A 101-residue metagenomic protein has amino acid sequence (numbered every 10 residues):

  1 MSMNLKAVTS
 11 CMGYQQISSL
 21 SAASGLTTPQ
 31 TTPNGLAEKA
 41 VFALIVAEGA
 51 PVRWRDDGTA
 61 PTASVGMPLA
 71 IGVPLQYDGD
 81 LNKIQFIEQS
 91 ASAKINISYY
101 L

Functional and structural regions predicted by a protein language model:
M1-S19, K94-L101: Short, intrinsically disordered N-terminal pre-domain segments
G13-K39: Surface-exposed ligand/attachment interfaces on beta-rich extracellular proteins
S18, A23, V46-E48, A70 (+3 more regions): A structural detector for beta-sheet-dominated domains
P29-A50, R55: Short, contiguous, helix-prone interaction/anchoring segments in small proteins
V41-A43, Y77-A93: Noncatalytic modules at the cell exterior or secretory-pathway interfaces, chiefly beta-strand-rich lectin/adhesion
V46-V65, N96-S98: Short, surface-exposed beta-strand/strand-loop-strand elements in extracellular ectodomains
T62-G79: Intrinsically disordered, low-complexity Pro/Gly/Ser/Thr-rich segments with frequent PxxP/GP/PP motifs and embedded
